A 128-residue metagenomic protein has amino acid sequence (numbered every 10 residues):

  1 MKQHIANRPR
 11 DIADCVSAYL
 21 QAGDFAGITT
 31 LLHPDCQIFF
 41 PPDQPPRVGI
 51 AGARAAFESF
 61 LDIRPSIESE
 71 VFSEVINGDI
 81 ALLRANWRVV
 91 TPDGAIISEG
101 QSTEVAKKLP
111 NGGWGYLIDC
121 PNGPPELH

Functional and structural regions predicted by a protein language model:
M1-G27, Q37-H128: A beta-strand edge to alpha-helix "cap/lid" segment located at domain peripheries
